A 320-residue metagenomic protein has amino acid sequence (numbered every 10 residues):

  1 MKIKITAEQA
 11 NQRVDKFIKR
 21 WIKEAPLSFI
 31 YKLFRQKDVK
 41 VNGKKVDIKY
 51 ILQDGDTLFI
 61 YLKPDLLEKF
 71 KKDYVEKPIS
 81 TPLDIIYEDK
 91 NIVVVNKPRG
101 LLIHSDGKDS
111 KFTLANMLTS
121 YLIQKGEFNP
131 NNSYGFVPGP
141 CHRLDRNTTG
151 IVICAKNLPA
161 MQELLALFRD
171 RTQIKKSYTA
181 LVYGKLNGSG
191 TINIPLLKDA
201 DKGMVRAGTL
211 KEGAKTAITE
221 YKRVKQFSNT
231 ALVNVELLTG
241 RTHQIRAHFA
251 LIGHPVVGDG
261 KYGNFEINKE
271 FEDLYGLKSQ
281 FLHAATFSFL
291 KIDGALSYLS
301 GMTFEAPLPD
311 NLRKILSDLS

Functional and structural regions predicted by a protein language model:
M1-S320: RNA pseudouridine synthases
